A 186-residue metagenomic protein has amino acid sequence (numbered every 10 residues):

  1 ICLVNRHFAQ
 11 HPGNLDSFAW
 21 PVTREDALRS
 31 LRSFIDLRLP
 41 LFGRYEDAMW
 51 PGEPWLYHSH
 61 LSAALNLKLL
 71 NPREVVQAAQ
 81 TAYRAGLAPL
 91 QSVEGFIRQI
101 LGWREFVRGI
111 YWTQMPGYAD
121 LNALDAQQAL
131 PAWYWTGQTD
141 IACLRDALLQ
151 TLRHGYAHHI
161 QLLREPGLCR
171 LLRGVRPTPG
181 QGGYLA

Functional and structural regions predicted by a protein language model:
I1-G155, L171-L172, P179, G183-A186: Catalytic cores of enzymes that engage adenine nucleotides and/or redox cofactors via long glycine-rich, Lys/Arg/His
H159-I160: Generic helix N-cap/helix-start motif at coil->alpha-helix transitions
P166-R170: Alpha-helical support elements that line or immediately flank enzyme active sites and cofactor-binding pockets
